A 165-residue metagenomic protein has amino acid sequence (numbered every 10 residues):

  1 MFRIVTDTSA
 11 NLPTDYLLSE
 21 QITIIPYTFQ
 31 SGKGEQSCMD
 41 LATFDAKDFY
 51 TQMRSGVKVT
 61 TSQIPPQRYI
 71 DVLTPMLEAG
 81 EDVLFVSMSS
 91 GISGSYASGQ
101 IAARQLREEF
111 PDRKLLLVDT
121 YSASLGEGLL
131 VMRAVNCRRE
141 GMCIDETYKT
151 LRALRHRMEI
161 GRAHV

Functional and structural regions predicted by a protein language model:
R3-R68: N-terminal glycine-rich anion-binding loop in soluble enzyme alpha/beta folds
I4-T6, F85, L117: Structural beta-sheet core signal
T23, D82, C143: Residue-level detector of anion-binding/catalytic polar loops
Q67-I70, T74, M132: Amphipathic, non-transmembrane alpha-helical secondary structure
D71-V83: Glycine-rich phosphate/diphosphate-binding loops that line cofactor/substrate pockets in enzymes
A79, M88, S93-I160: Active-site histidine-anchored catalytic micro-motif
A163-V165: Conserved small/polar residues in nucleotide/adenosyl-binding loops
